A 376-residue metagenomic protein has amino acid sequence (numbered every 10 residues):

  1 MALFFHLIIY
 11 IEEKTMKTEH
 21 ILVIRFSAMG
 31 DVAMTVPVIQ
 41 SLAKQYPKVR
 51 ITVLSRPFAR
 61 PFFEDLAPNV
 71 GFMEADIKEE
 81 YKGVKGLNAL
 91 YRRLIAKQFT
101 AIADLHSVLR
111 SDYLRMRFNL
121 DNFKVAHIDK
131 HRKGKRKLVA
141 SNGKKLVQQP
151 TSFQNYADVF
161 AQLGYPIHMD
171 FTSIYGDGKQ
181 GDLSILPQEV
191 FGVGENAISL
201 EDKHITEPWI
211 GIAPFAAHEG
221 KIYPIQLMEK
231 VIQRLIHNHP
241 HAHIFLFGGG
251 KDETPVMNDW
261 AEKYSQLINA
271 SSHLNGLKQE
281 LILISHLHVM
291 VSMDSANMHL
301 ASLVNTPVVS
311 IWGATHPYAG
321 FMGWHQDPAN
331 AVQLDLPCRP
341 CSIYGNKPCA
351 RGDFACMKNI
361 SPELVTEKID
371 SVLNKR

Functional and structural regions predicted by a protein language model:
A2-R376: Catalytic machinery of carbohydrate-active enzymes, primarily nucleotide-sugar-dependent glycosyltransferases
